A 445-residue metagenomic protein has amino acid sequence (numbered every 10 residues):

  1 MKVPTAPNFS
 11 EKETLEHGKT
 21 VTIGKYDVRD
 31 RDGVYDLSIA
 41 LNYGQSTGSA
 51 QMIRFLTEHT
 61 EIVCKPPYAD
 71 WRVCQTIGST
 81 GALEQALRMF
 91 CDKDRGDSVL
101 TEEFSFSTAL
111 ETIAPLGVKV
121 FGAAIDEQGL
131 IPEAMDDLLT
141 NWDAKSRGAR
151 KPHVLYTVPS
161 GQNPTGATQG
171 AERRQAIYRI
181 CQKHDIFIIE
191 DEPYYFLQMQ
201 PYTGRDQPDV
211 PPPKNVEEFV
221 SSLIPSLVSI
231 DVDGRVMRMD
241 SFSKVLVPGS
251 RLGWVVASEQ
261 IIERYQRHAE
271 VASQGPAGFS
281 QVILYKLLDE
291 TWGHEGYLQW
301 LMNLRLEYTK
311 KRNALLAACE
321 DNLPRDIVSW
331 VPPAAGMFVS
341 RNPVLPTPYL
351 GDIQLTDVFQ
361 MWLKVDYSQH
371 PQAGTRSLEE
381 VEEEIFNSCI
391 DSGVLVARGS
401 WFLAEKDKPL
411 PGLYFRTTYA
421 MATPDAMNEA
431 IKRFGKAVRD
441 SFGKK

Functional and structural regions predicted by a protein language model:
M1-R54, E58, I62, I390-L395: N-terminal "arm"/small-domain region of PLP-dependent enzymes with the aminotransferase-like
K2-V3, T80, S105-S107, V120 (+12 more regions): Short, solvent-exposed loop/turn segments at secondary-structure junctions
H17-R31, T140, A144-R150, Q200-S221 (+2 more regions): Intrinsically disordered, low-complexity domain-flanking/linker segments in eukaryotic proteins, enriched
A40-D185, I189, Y195-I230, Y308 (+4 more regions): Conserved core of the PLP fold type I
G148, P225-L306, A317, D321: Conserved core segment of the aminotransferase class I/II
L301-L316, I327-S368: Conserved glycine-rich beta-strand-loop-beta hairpin in the small C-terminal domain of fold type I
D391-S392, L403-K445: PLP-dependent enzyme catalytic core of the Aspartate aminotransferase-like
